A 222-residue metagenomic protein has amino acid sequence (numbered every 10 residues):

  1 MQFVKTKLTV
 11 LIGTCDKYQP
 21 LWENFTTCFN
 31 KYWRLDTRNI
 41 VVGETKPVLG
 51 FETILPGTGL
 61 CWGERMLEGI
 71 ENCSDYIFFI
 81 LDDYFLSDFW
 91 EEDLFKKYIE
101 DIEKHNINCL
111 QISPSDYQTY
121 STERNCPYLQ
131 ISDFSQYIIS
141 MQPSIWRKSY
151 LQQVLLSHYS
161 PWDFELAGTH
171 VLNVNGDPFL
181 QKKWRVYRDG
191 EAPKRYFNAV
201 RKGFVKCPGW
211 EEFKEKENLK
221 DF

Functional and structural regions predicted by a protein language model:
M1-Y76: N-terminal anchoring/stem segment of glycosyltransferases
C15-Y18, T45-V48, G59-L60, D83-L86 (+2 more regions): Short, solvent-exposed loop/turn segments at secondary-structure junctions
E23-T27, G63-L67, E91-I99, D163-T169: Well-ordered, non-membrane alpha-helical segments in soluble/globular domains
D75-S87: Short beta-strand-to-loop acidic/aromatic patch adjacent to the donor-nucleotide binding site
D88-Q118: Conserved donor-nucleotide/metal-binding helix-loop-beta segment in metal-dependent transferases, i.e., the alpha-helix
T122-Q136: Short, flexible, basic/aromatic active-site loop/helix in glycosyltransferases
I138-E212: Catalytic core and acceptor-binding pocket of nucleotide-sugar-dependent glycosyltransferases
H170, E215-F222: Alpha/propeptide regions of enzymes that mature by internal proteolysis
